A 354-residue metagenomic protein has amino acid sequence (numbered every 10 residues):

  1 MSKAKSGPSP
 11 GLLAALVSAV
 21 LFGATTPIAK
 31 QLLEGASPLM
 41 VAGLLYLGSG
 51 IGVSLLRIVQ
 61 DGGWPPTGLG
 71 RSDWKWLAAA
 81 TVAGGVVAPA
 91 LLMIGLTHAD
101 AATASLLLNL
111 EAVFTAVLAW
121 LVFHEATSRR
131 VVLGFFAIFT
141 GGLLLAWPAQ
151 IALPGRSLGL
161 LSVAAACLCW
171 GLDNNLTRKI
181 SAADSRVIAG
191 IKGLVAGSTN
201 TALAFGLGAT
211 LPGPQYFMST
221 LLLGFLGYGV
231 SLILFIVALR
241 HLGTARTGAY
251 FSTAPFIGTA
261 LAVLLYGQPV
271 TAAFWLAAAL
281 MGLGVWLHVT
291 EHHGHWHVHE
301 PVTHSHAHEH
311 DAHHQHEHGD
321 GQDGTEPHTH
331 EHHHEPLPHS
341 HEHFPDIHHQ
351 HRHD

Functional and structural regions predicted by a protein language model:
M1-L45, S49, A152-K179, S198: Glycine-/small-residue-enriched transmembrane alpha-helix faces in small-molecule transporters and effluxers
G7-L12, G35-G43, G68-W74, G142 (+3 more regions): Juxtamembrane helix-entry segments on the extracytoplasmic side of multipass membrane proteins
L12-L16, G70-A80, T127-F139, G159-L160 (+2 more regions): Cytoplasmic-side transmembrane-helix entry/capping segments in multi-pass membrane proteins
A19, A42-L44, G85, P89 (+3 more regions): Helix-helix packing/entry segments at the starts of transmembrane helices
L21-T26, S54, I58-A102, L108 (+3 more regions): Specific transmembrane alpha-helical segments of multi-pass solute transporters/efflux pumps, especially DMT/EamA
L32, V41, L45, G95 (+6 more regions): Hydrophobic/aromatic residues within transmembrane alpha-helices of multi-pass small-molecule transporters
E34-V87, F114, C169, D173 (+2 more regions): Transmembrane alpha-helices of multi-pass small-molecule transport proteins
V53, L118, T127-P148, G159-L160 (+5 more regions): Hydrophobic transmembrane alpha-helices of multi-pass small-molecule transport proteins
